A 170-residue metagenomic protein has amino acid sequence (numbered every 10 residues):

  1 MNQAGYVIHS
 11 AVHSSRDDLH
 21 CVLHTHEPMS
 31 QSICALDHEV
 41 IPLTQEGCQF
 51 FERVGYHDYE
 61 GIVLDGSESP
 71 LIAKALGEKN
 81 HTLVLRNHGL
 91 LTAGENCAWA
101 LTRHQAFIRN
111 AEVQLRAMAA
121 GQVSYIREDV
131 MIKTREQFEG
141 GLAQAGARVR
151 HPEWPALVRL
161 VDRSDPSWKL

Functional and structural regions predicted by a protein language model:
M1-L170: Glycine-rich flexible loops
